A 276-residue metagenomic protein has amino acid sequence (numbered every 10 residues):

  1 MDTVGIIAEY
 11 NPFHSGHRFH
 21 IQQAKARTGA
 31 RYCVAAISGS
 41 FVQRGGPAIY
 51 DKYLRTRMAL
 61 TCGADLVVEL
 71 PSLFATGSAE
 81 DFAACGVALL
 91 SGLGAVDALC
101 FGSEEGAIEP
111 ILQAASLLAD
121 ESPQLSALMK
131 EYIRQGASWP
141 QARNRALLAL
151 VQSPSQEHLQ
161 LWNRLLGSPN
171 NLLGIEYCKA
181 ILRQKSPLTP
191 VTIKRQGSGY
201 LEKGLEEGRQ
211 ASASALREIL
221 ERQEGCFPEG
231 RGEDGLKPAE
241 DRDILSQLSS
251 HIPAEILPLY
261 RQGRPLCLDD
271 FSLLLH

Functional and structural regions predicted by a protein language model:
M1-R55: N-terminal catalytic cores of NTP/NDP-binding nucleotidyl/phosphoryl-transfer enzymes
I6-I7, A36-I37, V68-L70, V191-I193: Short beta-strands and strand-loop turn motifs
K25, T56-L60, K179, R217: Class I S-adenosyl-L-methionine
K25-A26, L60, V87, S91-G92: Non-catalytic positions within long, well-ordered alpha-helices that form the structural scaffold/packing of enzyme
R27-A30, A64, A95-V96: Short, high-confidence coil segments that cap the C-terminus of an alpha-helix and link into the following beta-strand
T56-P71: A glycine-rich helix N-cap at a beta->alpha junction
L70-H276: Active-site cores that bind ATP or allylic diphosphates and position pyrophosphate for catalysis
